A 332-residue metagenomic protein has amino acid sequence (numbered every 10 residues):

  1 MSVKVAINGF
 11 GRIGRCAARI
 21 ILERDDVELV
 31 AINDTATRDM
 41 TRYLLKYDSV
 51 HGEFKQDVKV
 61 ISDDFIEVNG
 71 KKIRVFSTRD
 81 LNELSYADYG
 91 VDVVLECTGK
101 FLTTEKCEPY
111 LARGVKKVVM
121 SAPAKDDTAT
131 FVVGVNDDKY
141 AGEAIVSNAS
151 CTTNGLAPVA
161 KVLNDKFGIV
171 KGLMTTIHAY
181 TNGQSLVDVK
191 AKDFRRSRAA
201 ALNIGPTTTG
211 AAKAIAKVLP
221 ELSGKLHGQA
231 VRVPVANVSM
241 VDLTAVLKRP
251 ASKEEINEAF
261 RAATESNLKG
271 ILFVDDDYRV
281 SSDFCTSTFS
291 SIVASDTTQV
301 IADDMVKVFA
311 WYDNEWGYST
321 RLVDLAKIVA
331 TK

Functional and structural regions predicted by a protein language model:
M1-S197, V300, D324, K332: N-terminal Rossmann-like NAD(P) cofactor-binding subdomain of oxidoreductases, focused on the glycine-rich
N8, R12, C16, D39 (+12 more regions): Conserved active-site and cofactor/substrate-binding residues in soluble primary-metabolism enzymes
A18, E108, A157-N164, T175 (+8 more regions): Predominant activation on well-ordered alpha-helical scaffold segments within soluble catalytic domains
T35-R38, L81, A124-K125, S150-T152 (+6 more regions): Glycine-rich beta-alpha junction loops
I66, F131-V133, I145, V187 (+5 more regions): Short clusters of hydrophobic/aromatic residues that line enzyme substrate/ligand-binding pockets
G142-E143, A199-A201, V238-D242, M305-K307: Short, solvent-exposed beta-strand edge segments and adjacent coil->beta transition regions
D165, I169-A236: Acidic, glycine-rich segments within the central catalytic cores of soluble metabolic enzymes that bind/position
G228, M240, T244-K332: C-terminal active-site/capping subdomain that shapes the small-molecule cofactor and substrate pocket of enzyme
